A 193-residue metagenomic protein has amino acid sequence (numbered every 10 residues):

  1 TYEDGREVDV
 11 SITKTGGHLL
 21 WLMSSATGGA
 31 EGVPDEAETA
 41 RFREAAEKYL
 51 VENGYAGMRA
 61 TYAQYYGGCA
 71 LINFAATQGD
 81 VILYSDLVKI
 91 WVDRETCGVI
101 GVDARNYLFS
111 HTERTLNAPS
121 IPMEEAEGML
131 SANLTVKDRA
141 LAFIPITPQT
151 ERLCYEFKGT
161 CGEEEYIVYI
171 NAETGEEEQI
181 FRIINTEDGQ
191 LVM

Functional and structural regions predicted by a protein language model:
T1-M193: Long, terminal "pre-/pro-" and other extracytoplasmic accessory regions that lie outside the mature folded/catalytic
